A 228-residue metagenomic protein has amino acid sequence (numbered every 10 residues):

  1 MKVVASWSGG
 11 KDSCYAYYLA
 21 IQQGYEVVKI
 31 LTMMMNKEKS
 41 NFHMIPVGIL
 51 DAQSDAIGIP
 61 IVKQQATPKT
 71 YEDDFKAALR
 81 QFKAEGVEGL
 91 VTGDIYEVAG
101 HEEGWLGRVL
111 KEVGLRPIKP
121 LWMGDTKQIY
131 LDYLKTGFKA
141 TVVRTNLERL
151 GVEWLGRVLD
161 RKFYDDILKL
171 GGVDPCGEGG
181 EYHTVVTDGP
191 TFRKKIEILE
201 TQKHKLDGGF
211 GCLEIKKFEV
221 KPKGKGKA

Functional and structural regions predicted by a protein language model:
M1-A228: Nucleotide-activated chemistry modules centered on ATP-dependent adenylation/adenylyltransferase
